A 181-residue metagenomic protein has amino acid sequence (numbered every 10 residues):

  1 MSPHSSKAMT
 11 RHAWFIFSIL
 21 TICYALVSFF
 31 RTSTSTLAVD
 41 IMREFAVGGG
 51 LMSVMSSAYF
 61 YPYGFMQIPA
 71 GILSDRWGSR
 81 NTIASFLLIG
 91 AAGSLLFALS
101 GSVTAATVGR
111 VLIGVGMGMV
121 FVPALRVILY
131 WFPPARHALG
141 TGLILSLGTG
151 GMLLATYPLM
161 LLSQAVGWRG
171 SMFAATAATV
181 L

Functional and structural regions predicted by a protein language model:
F15-G49, A70: Extracytoplasmic
L20-Y24, S28, F60, S94 (+2 more regions): Helical-face signature of the major facilitator-like transporter fold
S28, T32, A98, G114-V122 (+1 more regions): Small-residue-rich segments within alpha-helical transmembrane domains of MFS-like 12-TM solute carriers
T32, F60-I68, M152-L153: Residue-level signature of mid-helix packing/kink "hotspots" within the transmembrane helices of 12-pass Major
F65-T104: Conserved MFS/SLC helix-loop-helix module at the cytosolic interface between two early adjacent transmembrane helices
G109-L147: Cytoplasmic helix-loop-helix junction between adjacent transmembrane helices in 12-TM secondary transporters
I144-L181: Helix-loop-helix hairpin linking two adjacent transmembrane segments in secondary transporters
